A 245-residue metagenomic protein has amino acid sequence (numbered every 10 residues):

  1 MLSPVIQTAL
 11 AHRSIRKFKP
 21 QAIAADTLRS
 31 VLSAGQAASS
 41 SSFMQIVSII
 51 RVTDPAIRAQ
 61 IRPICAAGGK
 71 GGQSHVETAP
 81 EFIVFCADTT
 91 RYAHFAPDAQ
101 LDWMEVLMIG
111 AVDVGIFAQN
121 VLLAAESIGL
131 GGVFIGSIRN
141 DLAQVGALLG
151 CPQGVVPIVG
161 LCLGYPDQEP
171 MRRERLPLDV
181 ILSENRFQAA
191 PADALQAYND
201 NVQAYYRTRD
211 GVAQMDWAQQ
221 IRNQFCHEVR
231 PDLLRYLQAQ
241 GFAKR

Functional and structural regions predicted by a protein language model:
M1-R245: Acidic, surface-exposed loops and disordered segments
